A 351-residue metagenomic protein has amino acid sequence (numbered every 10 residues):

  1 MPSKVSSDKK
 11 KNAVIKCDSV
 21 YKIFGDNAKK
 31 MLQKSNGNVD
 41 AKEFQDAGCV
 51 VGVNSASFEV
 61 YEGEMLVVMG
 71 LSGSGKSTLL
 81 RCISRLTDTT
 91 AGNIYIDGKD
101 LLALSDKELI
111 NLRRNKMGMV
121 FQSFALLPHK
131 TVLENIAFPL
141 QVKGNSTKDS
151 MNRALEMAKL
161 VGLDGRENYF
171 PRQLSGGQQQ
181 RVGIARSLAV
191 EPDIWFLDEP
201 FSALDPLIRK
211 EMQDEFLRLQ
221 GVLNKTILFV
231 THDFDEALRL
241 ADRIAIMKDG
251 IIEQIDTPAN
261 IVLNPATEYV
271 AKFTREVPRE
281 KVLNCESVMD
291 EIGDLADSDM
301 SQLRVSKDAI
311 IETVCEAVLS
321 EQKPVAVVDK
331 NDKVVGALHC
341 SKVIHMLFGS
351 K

Functional and structural regions predicted by a protein language model:
K16, Q33-K42, K99-D100, Q141 (+1 more regions): Conserved ABC ATPase "signature" region
S84: Helix-to-loop junction immediately C-terminal to a conserved catalytic motif
G92-D100: Conserved ABC transporter NBD signature motif
F170-L174, Q178: Conserved ABC ATPase signature
A189-D193: A short, proline-enriched helix->beta-strand linker immediately N-terminal to the Walker B motif in ABC-type P-loop
D249-G250: Conserved ABC ATPase "signature" C-loop
I255-D256, N264, A337: ABC ATPase "signature
S298-K323, V327-K330, L338-K351: The conserved cystathionine-beta-synthase
